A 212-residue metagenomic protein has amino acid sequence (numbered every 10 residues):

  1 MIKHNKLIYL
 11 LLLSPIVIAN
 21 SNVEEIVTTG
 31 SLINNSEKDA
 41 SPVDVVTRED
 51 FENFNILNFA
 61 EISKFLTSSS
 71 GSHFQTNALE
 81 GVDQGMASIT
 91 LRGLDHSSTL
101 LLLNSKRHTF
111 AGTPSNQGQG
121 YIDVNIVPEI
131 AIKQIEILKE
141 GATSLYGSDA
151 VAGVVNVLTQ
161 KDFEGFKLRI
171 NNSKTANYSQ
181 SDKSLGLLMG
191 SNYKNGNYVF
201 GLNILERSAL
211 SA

Functional and structural regions predicted by a protein language model:
M1-N22: Cleavable N-terminal targeting peptides that direct proteins into the secretory/outer-membrane pathway or into
E25-F54, A60, A111-N116, F166: N-terminal periplasmic "start-of-domain" segments of outer-membrane beta-barrel proteins
I33, S68, H108, S173-T175 (+1 more regions): Structural signature of outer-membrane beta-barrel domains
N35, K64-R107: Extracytoplasmic beta-strand/coil segments of soluble accessory domains associated with Gram-negative outer-membrane
S41-K64, I89-L94, G120-N125, N172-A176 (+1 more regions): Short, polar/charged loop or turn motifs at beta-strand boundaries
F59-I62, L66, I89-T90, N104 (+3 more regions): N-terminal periplasmic accessory domains that precede and gate Gram-negative outer-membrane beta-barrel machines
I62, L100, E136-L138, V154-Q160 (+3 more regions): Predominantly transmembrane beta-strands of Gram-negative outer membrane beta-barrel pores used for transport
K106-K139: Short acidic/polar hinge/loop motifs at secondary-structure boundaries that mediate gating or recognition
